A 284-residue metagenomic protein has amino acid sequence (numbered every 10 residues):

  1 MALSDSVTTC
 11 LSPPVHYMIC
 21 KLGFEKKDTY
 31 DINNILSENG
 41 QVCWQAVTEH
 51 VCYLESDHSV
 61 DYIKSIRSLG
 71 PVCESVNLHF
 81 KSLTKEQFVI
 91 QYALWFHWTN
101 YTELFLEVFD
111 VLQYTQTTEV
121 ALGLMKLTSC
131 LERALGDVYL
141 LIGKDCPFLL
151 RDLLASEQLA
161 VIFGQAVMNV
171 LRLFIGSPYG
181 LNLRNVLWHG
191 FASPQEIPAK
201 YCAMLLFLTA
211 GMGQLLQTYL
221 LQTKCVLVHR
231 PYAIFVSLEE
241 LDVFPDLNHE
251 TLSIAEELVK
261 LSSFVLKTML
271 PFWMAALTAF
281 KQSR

Functional and structural regions predicted by a protein language model:
A2-I162, V170-I175, K224-R284: Amphipathic alpha-helical interface elements
E103, M168-V236: Charge-enriched, short contiguous segments at helix-coil
